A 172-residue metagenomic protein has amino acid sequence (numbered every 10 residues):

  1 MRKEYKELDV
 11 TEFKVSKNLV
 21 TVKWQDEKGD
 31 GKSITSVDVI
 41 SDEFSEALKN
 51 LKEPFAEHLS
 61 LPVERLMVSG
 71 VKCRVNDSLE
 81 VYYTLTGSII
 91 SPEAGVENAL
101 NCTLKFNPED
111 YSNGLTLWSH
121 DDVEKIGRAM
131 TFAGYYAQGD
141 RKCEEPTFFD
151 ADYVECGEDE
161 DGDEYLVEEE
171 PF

Functional and structural regions predicted by a protein language model:
M1, K142-T147: Intrinsic-disorder/low-complexity linker and hinge segments
M1-Y82: OB-fold ssDNA-binding interfaces and closely related basic DNA-contact patches used across DNA replication/repair
Q25-G29, T86-E93, A133: Short, flexible beta-strand-to-coil junctions
D42-K52, P108-D121: Short, surface-exposed linear segments at secondary-structure transitions and domain or protein termini
T86-Y111: Short acidic, glycine/tyrosine-flanked loop/strand segments centered on an H-E-D-like triad
S112-K142: Mixed-charge, glycine-accented linear interaction segment located at domain edges/termini
F148-F172: Short acidic DE-rich linear segments
